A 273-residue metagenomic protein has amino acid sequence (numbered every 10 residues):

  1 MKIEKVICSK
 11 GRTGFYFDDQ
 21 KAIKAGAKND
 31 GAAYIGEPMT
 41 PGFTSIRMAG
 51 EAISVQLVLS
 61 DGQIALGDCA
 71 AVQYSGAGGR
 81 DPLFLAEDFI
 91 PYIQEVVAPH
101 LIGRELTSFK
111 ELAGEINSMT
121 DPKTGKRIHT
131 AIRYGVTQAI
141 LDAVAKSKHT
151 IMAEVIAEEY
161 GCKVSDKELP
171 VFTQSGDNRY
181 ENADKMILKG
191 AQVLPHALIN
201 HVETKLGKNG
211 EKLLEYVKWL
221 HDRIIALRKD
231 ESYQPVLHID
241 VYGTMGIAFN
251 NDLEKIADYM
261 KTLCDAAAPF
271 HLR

Functional and structural regions predicted by a protein language model:
M1-Q56: Short, Gly/Pro- and small/polar-rich lid/capping loops
K24-G36, V144-K148, M152-A157, G161-S165: Extended, Lys/Arg-enriched charged tracts that mediate electrostatic binding to polyanionic substrates
M39-G42, A52-I53, Q138-A139, M152-E158 (+1 more regions): Short alpha-helical segments and helix-capping/turn motifs at coil-helix boundaries
R47-A49, G135, K163-S165, E231-Y233: Solvent-exposed loop and beta-edge segments used for protein-protein assembly and interaction
V58, D142-V144, A157-M186: Glycine-rich, aromatic-flanked loop segments that form ligand/cofactor-binding clefts across common enzyme folds
V58, I64-T150: Metal- or metallocofactor-binding catalytic centers and their adjacent structured scaffolds across diverse enzyme
K126, T130, Y134-Q138, K146 (+5 more regions): Short, amphipathic alpha-helical segments
V171-R273: Metal-dependent enolase-superfamily TIM-barrel catalytic cores that perform enediolate-based chemistry
